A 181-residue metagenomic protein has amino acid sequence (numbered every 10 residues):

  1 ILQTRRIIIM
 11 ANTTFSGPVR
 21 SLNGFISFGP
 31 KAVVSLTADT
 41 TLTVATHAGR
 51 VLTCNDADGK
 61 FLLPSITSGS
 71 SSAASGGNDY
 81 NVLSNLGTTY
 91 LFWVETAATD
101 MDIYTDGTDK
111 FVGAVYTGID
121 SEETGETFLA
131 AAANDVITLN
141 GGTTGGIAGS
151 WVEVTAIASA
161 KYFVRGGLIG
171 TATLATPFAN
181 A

Functional and structural regions predicted by a protein language model:
I1-I9: Short, Lys/Arg-enriched N-terminal segments with co-localized hydrophobic residues within the first ~10-30 amino acids
I8, D79-N81, T143: Residues embedded in well-ordered secondary-structure elements
M10, F61-L63, L139-T143: Short aromatic-glycine motifs in intrinsically disordered, low-complexity regions
N12-T124, S159-A181: Exposed extracellular interaction/assembly regions and N-terminal maturation sites
G125-S150: Structured beta-strand segments within beta-sheet-rich domains
